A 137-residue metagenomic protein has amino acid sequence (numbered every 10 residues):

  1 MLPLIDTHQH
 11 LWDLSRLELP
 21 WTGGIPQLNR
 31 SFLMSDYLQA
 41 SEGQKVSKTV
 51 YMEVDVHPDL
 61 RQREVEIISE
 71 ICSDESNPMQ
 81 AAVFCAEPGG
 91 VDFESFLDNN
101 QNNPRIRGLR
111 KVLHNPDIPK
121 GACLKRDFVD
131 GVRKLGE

Functional and structural regions predicted by a protein language model:
M1-E70: An N-terminally biased module of ancient metal coordination in phosphate/nucleic-acid-related enzymes
Q62-E137: Active-site gating/metal-coordination segments in enzymes
